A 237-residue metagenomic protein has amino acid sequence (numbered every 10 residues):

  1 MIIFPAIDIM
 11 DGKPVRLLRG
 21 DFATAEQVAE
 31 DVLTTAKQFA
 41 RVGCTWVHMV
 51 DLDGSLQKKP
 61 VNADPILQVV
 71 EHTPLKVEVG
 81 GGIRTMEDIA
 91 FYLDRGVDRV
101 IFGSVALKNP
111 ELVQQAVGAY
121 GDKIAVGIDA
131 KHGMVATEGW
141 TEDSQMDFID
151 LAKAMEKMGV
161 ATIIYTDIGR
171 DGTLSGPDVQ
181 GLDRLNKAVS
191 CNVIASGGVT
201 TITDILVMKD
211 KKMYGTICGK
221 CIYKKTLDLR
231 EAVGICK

Functional and structural regions predicted by a protein language model:
I2-A6, W46, P74-E78, R99-I101 (+5 more regions): Structural preference for beta-strand elements that scaffold enzyme active sites
D8, F39, V47, Y92 (+5 more regions): Conserved, mostly hydrophobic/aromatic
G12-V15, R19-A23, A90, V97-D171: Conserved anion-binding
W46-N62, S104, Y165-S175: Glycine-rich, proline-tolerant flexible connector loops at the mouths of alpha/beta enzymes
D53, K58-G118: Glycine/small-residue-rich loop that forms an oxyanion/phosphate-binding "nest" at active or ligand-binding sites
P60-L67, P110, T141-D150, S175-R184: Charged helix-capping and loop-helix junction motifs
T73, V77-G96, Q180-G215: Catalytic cores of alpha/beta
I83, F91-L112, G169, G197-T201 (+1 more regions): Glycine-rich phosphate-binding active-site loops on the catalytic face of alpha/beta enzymes
